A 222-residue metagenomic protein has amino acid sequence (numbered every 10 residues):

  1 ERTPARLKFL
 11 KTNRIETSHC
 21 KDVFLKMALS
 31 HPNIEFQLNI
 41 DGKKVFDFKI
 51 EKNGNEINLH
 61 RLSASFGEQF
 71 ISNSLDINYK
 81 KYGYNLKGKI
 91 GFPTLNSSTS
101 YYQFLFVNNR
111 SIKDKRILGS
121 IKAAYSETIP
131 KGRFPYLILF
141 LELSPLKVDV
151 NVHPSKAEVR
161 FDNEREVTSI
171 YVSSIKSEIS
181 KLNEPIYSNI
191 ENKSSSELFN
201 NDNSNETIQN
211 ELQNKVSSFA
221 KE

Functional and structural regions predicted by a protein language model:
E1-E222: N-terminal phosphate-binding caps/lids of nucleotide- and nucleic-acid-binding domains
